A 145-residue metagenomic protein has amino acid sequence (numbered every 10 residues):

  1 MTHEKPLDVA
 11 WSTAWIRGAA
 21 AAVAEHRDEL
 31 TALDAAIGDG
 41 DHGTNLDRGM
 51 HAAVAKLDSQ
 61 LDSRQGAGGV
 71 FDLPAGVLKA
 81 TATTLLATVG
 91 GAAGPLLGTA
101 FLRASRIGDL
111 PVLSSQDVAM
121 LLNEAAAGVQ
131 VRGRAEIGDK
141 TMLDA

Functional and structural regions predicted by a protein language model:
M1-A145: N-terminal loops that bind phosphate or other acidic moieties and the adjacent beta-alpha structural core
